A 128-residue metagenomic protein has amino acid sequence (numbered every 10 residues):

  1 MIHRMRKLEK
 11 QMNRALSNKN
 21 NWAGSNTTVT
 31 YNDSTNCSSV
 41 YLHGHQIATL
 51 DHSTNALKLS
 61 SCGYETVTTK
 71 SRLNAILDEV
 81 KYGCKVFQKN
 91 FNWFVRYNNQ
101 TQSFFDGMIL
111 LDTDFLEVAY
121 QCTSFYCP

Functional and structural regions predicted by a protein language model:
M1-P128: Terminal leader/tail segments of proteins
